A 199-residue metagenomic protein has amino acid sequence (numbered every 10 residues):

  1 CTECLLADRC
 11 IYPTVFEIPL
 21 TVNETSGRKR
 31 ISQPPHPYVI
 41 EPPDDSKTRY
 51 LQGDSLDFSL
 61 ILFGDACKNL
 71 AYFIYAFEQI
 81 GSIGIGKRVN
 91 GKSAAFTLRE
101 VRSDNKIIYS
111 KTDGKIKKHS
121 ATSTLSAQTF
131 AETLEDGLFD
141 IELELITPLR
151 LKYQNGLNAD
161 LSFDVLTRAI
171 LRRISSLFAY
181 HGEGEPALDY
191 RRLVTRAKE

Functional and structural regions predicted by a protein language model:
C1-E199: RNA-interacting cores
